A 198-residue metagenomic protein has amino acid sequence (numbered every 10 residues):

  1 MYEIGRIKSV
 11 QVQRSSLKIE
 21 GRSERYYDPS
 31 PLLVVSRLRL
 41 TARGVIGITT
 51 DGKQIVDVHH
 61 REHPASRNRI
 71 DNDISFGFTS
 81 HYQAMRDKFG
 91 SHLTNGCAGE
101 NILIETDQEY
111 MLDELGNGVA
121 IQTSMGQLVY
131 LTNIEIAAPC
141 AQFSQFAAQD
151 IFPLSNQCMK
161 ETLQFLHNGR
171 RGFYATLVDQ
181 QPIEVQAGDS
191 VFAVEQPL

Functional and structural regions predicted by a protein language model:
M1-L198: Metal-cofactor-dependent catalytic cores
